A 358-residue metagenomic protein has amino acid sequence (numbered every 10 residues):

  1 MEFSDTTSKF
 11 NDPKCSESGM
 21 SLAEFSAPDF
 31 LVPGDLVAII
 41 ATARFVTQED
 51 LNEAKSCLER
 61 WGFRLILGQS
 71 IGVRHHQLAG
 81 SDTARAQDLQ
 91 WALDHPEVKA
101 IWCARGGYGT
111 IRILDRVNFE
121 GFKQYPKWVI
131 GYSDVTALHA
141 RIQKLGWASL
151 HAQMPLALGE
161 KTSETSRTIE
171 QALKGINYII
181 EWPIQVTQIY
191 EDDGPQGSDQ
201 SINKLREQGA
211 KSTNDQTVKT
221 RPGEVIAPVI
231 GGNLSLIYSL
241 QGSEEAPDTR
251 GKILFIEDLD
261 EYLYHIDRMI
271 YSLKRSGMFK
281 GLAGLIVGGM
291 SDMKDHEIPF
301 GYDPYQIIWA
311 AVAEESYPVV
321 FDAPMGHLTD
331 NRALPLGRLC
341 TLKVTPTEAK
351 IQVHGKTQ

Functional and structural regions predicted by a protein language model:
D12-E97: ATP/NTP phosphate-donor binding region
F45-C57, A210, N214-L259: Conserved beta-alpha junction segments in alpha/beta enzyme cores
D82-Q87, R268-L273, P299-I307: Charged helix-capping and loop-helix junction motifs
A100-I111, Y132: N-terminal glycine-rich "phosphate-gripper" loop used for MgATP/nucleotide binding and carboxylate activation
F119-K144, A148-L156, P318: Short, acidic/small-residue loops that bind anionic groups at enzyme active sites
A148-S235: Conserved anion/nucleotide-ligand pocket segment
G242-F300: Internal helical hairpin/lid segments
G289-Q358: ATP/nucleoside-binding phosphotransfer catalytic cores, i.e., glycine-rich phosphate-binding loops
